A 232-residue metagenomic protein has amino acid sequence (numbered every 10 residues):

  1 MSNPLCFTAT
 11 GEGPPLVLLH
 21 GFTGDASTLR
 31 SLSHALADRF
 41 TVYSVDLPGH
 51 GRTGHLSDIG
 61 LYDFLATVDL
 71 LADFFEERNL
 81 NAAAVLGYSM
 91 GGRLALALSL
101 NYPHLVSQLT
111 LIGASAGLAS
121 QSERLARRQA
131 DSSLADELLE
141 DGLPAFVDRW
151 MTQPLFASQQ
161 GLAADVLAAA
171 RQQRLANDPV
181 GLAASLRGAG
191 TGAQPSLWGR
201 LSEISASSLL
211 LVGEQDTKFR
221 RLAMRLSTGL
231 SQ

Functional and structural regions predicted by a protein language model:
M1-V17, A37-F40, L80-N81: Alpha/beta-hydrolase fold catalytic core
G13, G21-G24, S89: Active-site glycine-rich loops that stabilize anionic/oxyanionic intermediates across multiple enzyme folds
L19-G21, V212: The conserved beta1-alpha1 loop
S27-H34, Y43-L86: Active-site loop/oxyanion-hole signature of alpha/beta-hydrolase fold enzymes
G87-G91, A95: Gly/Ala-rich beta-loop-alpha elbow adjacent to hydrolase catalytic centers
L96, L100-N101, L105-L139: Flexible "cap/lid" loop of the alpha/beta hydrolase fold
Q173-T228: Conserved serine/cysteine hydrolase catalytic core
